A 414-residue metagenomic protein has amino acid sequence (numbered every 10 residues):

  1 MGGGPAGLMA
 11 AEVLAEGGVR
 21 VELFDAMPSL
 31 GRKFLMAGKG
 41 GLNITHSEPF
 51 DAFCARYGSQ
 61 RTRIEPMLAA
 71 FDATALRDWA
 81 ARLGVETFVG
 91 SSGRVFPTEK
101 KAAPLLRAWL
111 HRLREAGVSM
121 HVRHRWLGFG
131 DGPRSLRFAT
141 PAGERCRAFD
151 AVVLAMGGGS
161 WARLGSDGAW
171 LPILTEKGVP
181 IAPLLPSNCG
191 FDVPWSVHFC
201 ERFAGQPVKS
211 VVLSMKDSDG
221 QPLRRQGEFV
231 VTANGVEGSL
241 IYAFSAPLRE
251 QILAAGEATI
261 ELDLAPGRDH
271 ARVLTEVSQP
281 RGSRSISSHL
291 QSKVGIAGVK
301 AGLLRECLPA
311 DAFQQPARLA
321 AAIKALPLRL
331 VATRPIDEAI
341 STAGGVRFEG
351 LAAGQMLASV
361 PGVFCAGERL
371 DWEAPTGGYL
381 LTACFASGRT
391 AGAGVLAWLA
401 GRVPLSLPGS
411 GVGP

Functional and structural regions predicted by a protein language model:
M1, F24, W126-L127, R147-R163 (+4 more regions): Short hydrophobic core segments
M1-L23, A391, V395-L396: N-terminal Rossmann-like FAD-binding beta1-loop-alpha1 element of flavoenzymes
A15-K39: Glycine-rich FAD pyrophosphate-binding loop
E16-G17, S29, F50-A52, A69 (+8 more regions): Residue-level recognition of phosphate/Mg2+-coordinating polar/acidic sites in nucleotide-handling active sites
I64-T74, S92-H111, W161-S166, V193-S196 (+1 more regions): Short beta-strand to alpha-helix junction loop
V122-R134: A conserved short coil-to-beta-strand element within the FAD-binding core of flavoproteins
A151-V197: Glycine-rich loop(s) and the adjacent beta-strand/alpha-helix scaffold that form part
S160-I173, K177, D371-V403: A conserved FAD-binding loop/helix module that cradles the flavin
